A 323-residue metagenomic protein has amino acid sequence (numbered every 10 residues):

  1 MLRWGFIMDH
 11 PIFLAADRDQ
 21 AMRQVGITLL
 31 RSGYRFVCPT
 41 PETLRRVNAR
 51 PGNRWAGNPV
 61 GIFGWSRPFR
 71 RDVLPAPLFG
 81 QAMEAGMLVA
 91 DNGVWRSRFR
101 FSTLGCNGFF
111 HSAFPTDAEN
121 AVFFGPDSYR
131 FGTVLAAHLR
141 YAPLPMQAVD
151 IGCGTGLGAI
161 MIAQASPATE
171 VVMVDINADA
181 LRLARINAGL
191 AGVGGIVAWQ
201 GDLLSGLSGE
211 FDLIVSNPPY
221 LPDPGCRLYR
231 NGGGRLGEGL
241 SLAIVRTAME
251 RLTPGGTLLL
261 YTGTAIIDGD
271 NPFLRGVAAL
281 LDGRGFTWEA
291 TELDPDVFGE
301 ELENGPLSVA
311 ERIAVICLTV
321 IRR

Functional and structural regions predicted by a protein language model:
M1-I7: Short, Lys/Arg-enriched N-terminal segments with co-localized hydrophobic residues within the first ~10-30 amino acids
D9-C106: N-terminal auxiliary segments of SAM/dcSAM-dependent transferases
N92-R140: Class I SAM-dependent transferase core
G125-S216, P222-D223: Conserved SAM/SAH cofactor-binding pocket of Class I
M173, A178-A180, S216-A243, T247: Mobile active-site "lid"/loop adjacent to the S-adenosyl-L-methionine
L228-G233, D268-P272, G305: Short, flexible/disordered intra-domain loops and linkers
E238-D296: Conserved Class I SAM-dependent methyltransferase catalytic core
E303-R323: Core SAM-dependent methyltransferase catalytic element
